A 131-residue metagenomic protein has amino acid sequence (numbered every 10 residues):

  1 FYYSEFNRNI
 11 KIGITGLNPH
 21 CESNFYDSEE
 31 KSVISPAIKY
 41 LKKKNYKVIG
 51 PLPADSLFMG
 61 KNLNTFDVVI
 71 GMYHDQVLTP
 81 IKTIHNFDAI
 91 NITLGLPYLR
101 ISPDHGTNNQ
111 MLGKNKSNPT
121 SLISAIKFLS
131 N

Functional and structural regions predicted by a protein language model:
F1-P51: Glycine-rich phosphate/diphosphate-binding loop of Rossmann-like nucleotide-binding domains
A37-N131: Glycine-rich phosphate/nucleotide-binding loop
